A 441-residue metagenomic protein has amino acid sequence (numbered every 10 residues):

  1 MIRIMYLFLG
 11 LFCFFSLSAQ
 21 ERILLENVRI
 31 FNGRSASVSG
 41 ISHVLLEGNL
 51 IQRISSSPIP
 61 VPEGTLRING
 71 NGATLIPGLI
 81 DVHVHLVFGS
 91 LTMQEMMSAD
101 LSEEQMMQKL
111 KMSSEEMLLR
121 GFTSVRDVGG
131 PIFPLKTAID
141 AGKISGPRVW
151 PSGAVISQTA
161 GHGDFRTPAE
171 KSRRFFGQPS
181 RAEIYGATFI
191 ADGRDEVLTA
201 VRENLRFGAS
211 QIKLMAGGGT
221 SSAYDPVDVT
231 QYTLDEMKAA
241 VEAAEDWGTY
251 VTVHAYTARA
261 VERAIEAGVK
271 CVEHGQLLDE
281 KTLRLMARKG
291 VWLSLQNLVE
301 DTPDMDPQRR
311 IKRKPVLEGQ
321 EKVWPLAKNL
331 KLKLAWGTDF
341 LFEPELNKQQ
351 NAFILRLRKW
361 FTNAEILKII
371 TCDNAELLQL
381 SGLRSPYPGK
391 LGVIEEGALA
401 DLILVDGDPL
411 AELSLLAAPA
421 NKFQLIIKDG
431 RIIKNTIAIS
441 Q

Functional and structural regions predicted by a protein language model:
I23, I30, R34-I76: Histidine-rich, glycine-flanked metal-binding segment
V28, L383-S385, K390-Q441: C-terminal cap of metal-dependent C-N hydrolases
A73-A141, T159-P168, D235, A267: Metal-associated gating/positioning segment near the N- to mid-region
S90-M93, T137, A223, V261-A267 (+6 more regions): Histidine/acidic-residue-rich catalytic or RNA/ligand-binding cores of hydrolases and nuclease-related proteins
K109-L135, G146-V155, A209-S222, Y250 (+4 more regions): Divalent metal-dependent hydrolysis catalytic cores, especially in the metallo-beta-lactamase
P131, D140-R263: Histidine/acidic-residue-rich, glycine-tolerant segments that coordinate divalent metal ions
T159, M215-K322, K333-A335, F340-E343 (+2 more regions): Active-site core of metal-dependent hydrolases
D246, E318-P409: His/Asp/Glu-enriched, well-ordered alpha-helical/loop segment that forms or immediately abuts the divalent-metal
